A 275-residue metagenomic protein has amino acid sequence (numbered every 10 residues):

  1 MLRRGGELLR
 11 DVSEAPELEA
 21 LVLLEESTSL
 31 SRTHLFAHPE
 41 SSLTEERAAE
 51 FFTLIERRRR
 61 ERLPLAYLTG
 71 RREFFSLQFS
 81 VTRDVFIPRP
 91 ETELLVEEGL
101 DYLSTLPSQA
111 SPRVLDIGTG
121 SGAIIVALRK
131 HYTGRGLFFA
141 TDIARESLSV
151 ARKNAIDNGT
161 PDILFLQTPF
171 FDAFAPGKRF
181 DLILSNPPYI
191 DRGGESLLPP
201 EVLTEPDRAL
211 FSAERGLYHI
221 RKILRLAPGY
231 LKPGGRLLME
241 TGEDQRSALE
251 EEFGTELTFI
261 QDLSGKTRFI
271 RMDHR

Functional and structural regions predicted by a protein language model:
M1-L30, H34-L35, E40-L43: Non-catalytic accessory regions of SAM-dependent methyltransferases
L9, L103, A155, A227 (+1 more regions): Conserved hydrophobic residues forming the short capping helix/wall of the S-adenosyl-L-methionine
E25-Y102: Conserved AdoMet
E91-E195: Conserved SAM/SAH cofactor-binding pocket of Class I
G99, L128, E201-V202, I223 (+1 more regions): Class I S-adenosylmethionine-dependent transferase superfamily signal
K178, Y189-H219: Mobile active-site "lid"/loop adjacent to the S-adenosyl-L-methionine
E214-M272: Conserved Class I SAM-dependent methyltransferase catalytic core
